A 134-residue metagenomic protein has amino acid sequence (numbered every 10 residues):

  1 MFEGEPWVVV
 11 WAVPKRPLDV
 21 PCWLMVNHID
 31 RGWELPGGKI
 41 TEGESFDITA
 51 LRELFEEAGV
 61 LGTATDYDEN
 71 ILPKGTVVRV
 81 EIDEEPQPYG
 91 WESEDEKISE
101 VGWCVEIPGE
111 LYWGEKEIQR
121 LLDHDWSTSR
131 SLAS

Functional and structural regions predicted by a protein language model:
M1-W23, N70: Conserved N-terminal beta-strand and adjoining loop/helix that marks the start of the Nudix/MutT-like hydrolase domain
V10-P14, G32, L61-G62: Glycine-centered flexibility motif
R16-P17, N27-G32, I71-K74: Short, flexible beta-strand-to-coil junctions
D19-N27, P88-G90: Short, well-ordered strand-loop elements centered on a beta-strand within folded domains, enriched for acidic residues
E34-G38: A short gly/proline-enriched turn/hairpin at secondary-structure junctions
I40-S134: Unchanged
